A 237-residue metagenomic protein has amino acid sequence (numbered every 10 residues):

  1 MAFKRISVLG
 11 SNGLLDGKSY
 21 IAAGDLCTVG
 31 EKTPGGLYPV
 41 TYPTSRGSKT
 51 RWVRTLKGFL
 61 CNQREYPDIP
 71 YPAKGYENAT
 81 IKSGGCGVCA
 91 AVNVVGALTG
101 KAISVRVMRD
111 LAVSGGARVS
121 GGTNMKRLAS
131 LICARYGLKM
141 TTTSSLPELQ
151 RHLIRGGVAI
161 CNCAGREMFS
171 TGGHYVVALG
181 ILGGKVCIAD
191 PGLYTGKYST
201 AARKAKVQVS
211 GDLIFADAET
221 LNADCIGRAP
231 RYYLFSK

Functional and structural regions predicted by a protein language model:
M1-G47: Beta-loop motif signature
R5-S7, K18-I21, R54-R118: Active-site-adjacent structural segments surrounding the nucleophilic cysteine of cysteine proteases and isopeptidases
D25-T28, V92-A97, L131: Short glycine/serine- and small hydrophobic-enriched flexible loop segments
E31-G35, Y42-R46, V53-K74, G227-P230 (+1 more regions): Intrinsically disordered, low-complexity, Pro/Ser/Thr/Asn/Gly/Ala-rich spacer/linker segments adjacent to signal
S45-S48, Y194-G196: Short, surface-exposed beta-strand-loop junctions and turns on beta-sheet-rich folds
A97, K101-L149: Catalytic cysteine-centered active-site loop
T141-K197: Active-site-adjacent substructure of cysteine-protease-like catalytic cores
I181-K237: Noncatalytic regulatory segments and standalone regulatory/sensor domains
